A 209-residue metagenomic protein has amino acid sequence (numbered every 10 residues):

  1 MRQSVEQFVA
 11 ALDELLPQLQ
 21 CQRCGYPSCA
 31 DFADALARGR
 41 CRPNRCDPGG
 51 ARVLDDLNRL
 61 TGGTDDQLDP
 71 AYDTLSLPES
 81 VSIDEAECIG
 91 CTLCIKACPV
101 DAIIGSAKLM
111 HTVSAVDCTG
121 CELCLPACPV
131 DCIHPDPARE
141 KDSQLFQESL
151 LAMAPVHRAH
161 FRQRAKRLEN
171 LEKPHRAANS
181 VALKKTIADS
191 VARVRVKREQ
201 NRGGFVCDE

Functional and structural regions predicted by a protein language model:
M1-R23, A30-D69: Signature of N-terminal electron-transfer/Fe-S-associated modules in redox systems
R2-Q3, Y72-S76, V116-E209: Flanking helices and flexible, charged tails adjoining ferredoxin-like Fe-S electron-transfer domains in multi-subunit
F8-Q18, R40-P48, Q67-G90, I95 (+2 more regions): Ferredoxin-like iron-sulfur electron-transfer modules
Y26, D34, L93-V100, L123-P126 (+1 more regions): Short Cys/His-rich local motifs and their 1-3 flanking residues in nucleic-acid-associated proteins and small
T61-D65, D84, I89, L125 (+1 more regions): Noncatalytic linker/hinge segments flanking ATPase motor cores
